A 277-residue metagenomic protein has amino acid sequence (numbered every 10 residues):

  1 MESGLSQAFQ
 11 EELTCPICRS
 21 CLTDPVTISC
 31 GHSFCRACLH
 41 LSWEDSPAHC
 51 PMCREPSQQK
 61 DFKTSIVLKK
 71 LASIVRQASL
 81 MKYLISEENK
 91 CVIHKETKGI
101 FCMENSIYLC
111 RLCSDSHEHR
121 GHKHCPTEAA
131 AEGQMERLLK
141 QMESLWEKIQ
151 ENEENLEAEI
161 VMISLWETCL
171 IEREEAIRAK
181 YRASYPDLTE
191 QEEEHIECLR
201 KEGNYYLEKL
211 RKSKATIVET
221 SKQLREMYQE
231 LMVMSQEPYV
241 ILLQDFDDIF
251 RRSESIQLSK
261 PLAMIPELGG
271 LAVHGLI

Functional and structural regions predicted by a protein language model:
M1-I277: RING-family zinc-binding modules in ubiquitin-system proteins
